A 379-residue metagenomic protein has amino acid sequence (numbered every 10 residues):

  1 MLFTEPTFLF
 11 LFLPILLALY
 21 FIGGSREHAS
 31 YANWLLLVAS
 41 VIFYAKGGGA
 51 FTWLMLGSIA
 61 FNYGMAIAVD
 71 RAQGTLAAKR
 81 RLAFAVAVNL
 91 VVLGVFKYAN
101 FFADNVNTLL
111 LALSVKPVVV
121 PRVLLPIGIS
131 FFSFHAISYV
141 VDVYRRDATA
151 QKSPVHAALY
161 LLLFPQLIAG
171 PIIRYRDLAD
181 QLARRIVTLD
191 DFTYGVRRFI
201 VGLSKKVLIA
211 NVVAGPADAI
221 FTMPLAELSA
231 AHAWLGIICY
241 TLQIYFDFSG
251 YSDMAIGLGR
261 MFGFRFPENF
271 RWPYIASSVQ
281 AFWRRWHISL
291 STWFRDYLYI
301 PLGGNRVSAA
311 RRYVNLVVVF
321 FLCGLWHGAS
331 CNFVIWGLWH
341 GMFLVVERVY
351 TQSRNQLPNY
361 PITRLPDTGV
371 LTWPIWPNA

Functional and structural regions predicted by a protein language model:
M1-A379: Membrane-embedded transmembrane alpha-helical bundles that form the catalytic cores of multi-pass lipid-modifying
